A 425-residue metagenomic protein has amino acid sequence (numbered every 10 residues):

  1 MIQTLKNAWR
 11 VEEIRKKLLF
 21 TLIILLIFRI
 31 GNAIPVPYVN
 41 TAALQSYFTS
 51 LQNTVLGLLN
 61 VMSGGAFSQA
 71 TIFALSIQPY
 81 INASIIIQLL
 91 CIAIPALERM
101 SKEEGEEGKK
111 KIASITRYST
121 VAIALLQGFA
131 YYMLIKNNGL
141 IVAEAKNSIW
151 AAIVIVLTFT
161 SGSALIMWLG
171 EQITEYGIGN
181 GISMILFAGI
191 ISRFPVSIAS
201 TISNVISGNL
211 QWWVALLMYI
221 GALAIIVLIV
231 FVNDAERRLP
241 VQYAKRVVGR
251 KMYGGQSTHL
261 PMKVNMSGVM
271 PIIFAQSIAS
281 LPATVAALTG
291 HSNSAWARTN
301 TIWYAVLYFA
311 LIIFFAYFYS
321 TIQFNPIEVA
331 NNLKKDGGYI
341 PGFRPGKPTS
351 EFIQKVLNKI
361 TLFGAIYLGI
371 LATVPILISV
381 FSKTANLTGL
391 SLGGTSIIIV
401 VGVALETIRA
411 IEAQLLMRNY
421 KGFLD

Functional and structural regions predicted by a protein language model:
M1-D425: N-terminal cationic and glycine-rich segments that engage phosphates or anionic surfaces
